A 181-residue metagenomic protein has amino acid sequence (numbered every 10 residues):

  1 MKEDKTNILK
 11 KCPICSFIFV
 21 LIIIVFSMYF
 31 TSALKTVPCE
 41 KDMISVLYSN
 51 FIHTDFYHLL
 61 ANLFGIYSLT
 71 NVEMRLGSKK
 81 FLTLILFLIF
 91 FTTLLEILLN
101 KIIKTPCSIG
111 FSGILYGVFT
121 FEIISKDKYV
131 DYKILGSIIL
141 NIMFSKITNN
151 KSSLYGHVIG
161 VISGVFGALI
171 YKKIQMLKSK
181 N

Functional and structural regions predicted by a protein language model:
M1-N181: A detector for small-residue-rich transmembrane helices and their helix-helix packing motifs
